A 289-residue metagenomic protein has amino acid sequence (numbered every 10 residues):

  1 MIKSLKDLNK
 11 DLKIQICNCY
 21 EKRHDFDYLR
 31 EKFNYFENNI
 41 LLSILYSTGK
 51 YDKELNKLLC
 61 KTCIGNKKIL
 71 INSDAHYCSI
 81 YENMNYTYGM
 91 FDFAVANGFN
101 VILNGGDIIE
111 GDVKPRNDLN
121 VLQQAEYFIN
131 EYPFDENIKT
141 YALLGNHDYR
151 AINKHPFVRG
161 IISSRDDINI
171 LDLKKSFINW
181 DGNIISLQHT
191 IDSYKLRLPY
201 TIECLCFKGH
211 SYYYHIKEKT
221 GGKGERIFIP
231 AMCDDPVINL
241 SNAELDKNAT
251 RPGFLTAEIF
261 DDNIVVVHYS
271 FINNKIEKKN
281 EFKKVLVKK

Functional and structural regions predicted by a protein language model:
M1-N72, H76: Acidic, histidine-bearing metal-coordination/catalytic regions of metal-dependent phosphoesterases
K10, I14-N18, K22-H24, Y35 (+4 more regions): Metal-centered catalytic cores of metalloenzymes
K13, E37, K139, L143 (+1 more regions): Charged, low-complexity C-terminal accessory regions
E21-K22, C63-I64, A94-G98, F134-E136 (+4 more regions): Flexible, charged surface loops at secondary-structure boundaries
L41-S43, N56, C60, N72 (+1 more regions): Core catalytic region of metal-dependent phosphoesterases/phosphodiesterases, especially metallo-beta-lactamase-like
C60, K174-S176, L255: Residue-level detector of beta-strand structural context in well-folded domains
L70, I102-L103, S186, C206: Hydrophobic positions in the central parallel beta-sheet of the AAA+
I184-K284: Conserved beta-sheet core of the metallophosphoesterase superfamily
